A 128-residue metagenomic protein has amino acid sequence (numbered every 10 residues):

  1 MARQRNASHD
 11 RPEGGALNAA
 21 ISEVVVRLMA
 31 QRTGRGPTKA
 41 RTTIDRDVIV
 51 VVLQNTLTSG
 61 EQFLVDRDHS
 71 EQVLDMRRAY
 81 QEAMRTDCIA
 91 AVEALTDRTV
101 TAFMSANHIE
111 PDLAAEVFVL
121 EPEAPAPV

Functional and structural regions predicted by a protein language model:
M1-V128: Interaction-mediating elements
